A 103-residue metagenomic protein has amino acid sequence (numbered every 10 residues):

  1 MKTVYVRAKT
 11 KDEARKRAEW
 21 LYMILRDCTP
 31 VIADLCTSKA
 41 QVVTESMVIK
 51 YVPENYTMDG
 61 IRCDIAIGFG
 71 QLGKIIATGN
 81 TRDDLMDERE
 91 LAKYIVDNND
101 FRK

Functional and structural regions predicted by a protein language model:
M1-K103: Short, flexible loop motifs at catalytic/binding sites
